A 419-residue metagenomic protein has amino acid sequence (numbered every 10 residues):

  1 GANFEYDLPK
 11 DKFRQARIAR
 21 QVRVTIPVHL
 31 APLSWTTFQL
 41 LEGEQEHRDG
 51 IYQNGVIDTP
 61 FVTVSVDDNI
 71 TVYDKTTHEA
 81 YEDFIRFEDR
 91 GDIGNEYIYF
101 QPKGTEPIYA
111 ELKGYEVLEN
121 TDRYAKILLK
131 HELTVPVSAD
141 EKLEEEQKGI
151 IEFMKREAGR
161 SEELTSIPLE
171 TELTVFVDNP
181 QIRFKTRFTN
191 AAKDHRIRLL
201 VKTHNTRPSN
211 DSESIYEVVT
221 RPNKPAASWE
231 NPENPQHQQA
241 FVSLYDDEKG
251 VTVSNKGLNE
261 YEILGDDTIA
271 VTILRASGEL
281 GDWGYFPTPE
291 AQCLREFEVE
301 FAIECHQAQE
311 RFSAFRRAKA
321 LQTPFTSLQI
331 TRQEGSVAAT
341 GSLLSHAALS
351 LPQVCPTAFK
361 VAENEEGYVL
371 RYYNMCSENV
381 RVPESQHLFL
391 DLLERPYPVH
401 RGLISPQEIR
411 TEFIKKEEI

Functional and structural regions predicted by a protein language model:
G1-I419: Terminal accessory/anchoring regions of large secretory-pathway or extracellular enzymes
